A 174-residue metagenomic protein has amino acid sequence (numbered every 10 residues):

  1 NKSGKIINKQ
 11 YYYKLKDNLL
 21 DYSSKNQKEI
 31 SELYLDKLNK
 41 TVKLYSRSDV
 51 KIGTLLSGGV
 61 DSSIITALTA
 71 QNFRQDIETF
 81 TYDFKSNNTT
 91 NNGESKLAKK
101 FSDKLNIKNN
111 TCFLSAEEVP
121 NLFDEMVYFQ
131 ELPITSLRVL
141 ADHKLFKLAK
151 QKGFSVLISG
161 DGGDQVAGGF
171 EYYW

Functional and structural regions predicted by a protein language model:
N1-K25: N-terminal segments that mediate ammonia production and transfer in glutamine-dependent amidotransferase systems
K16-W174: ATP-dependent adenylate-handling active sites, centered on carboxylate activation for C-N bond formation
